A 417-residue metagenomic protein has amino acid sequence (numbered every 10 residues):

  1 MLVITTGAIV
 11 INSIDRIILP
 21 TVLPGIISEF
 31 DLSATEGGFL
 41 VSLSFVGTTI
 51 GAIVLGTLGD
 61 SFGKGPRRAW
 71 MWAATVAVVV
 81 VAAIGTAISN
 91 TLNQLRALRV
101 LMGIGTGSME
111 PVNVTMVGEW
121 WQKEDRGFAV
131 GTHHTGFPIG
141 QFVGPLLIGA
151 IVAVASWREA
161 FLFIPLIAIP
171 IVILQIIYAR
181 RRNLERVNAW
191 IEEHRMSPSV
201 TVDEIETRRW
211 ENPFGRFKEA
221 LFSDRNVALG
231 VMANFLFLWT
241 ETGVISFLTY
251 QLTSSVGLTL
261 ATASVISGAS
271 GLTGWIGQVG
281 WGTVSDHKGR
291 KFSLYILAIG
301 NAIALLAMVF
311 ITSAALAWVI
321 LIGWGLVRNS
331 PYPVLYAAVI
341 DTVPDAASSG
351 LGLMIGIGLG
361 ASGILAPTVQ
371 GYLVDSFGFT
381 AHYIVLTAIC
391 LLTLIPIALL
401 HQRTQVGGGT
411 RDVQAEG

Functional and structural regions predicted by a protein language model:
L19-P20, R225-W275: Extracytoplasmic gate region of multi-pass secondary transporters
D31, G63, I88-Q94, G257 (+2 more regions): Helix-breaking motifs and short loop linkers at transmembrane-helix boundaries and internal kinks in secondary membrane
S42-T57, G268-G280: Central cavity-lining transmembrane alpha-helices of secondary-active solute carriers, predominantly the Major
A52-N90, S285-K291: Conserved MFS/SLC helix-loop-helix module at the cytosolic interface between two early adjacent transmembrane helices
V100-F137: Cytoplasmic helix-loop-helix junction between adjacent transmembrane helices in 12-TM secondary transporters
H133, F137-L184: Helix-loop-helix hairpin linking two adjacent transmembrane segments in secondary transporters
R186-L229, G417: Juxtamembrane intracellular "pre-TM" segments in multi-pass secondary transporters
R290-L335: C-terminal transmembrane helical hairpin of 12-TM major facilitator-type secondary transporters
